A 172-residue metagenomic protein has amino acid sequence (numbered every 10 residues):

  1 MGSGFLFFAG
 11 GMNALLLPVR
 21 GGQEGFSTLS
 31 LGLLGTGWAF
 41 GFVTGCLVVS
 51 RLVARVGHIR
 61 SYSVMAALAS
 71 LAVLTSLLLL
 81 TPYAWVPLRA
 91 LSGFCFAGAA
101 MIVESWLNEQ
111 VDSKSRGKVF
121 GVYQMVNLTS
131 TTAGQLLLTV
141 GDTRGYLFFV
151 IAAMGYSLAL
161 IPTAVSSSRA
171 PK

Functional and structural regions predicted by a protein language model:
M1-A39: Helix-loop boundary and gating motifs at the non-cytosolic
A39-V43, L47, T131-T132: Residue-level signature of mid-helix packing/kink "hotspots" within the transmembrane helices of 12-pass Major
G45-H58, L138, D142: Helix-to-loop junctions at the C-terminal end of transmembrane segments in multipass secondary transporters
G57, L79-Y83: Helix-breaking motifs and short loop linkers at transmembrane-helix boundaries and internal kinks in secondary membrane
R60-T75: Structural signature of the two symmetry-related core transmembrane helices
Y83-R89: Short hydrophobic/alpha-helical segments at membrane-entry points of transmembrane helices in Major Facilitator
G98-V111: Intracellular juxtamembrane helix-capping segments at the cytosolic ends of symmetry-related transmembrane helices
F149-A164: Symmetry-related core transmembrane helices of the 12-TM Major Facilitator Superfamily/SLC fold
